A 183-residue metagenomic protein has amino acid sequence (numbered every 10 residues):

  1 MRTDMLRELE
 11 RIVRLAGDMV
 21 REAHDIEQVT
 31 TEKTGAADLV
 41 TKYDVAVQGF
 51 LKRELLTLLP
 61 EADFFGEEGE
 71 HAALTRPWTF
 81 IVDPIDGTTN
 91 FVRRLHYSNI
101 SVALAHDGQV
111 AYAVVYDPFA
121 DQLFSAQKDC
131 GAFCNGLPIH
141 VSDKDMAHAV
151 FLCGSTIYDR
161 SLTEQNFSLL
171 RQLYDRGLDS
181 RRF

Functional and structural regions predicted by a protein language model:
M1-I85: N-terminal subdomain of lithium-sensitive/metallo-dependent phosphomonoesterases centered on the IMPase/IPPase/PAP
L74-F133: DPxDG-like acidic metal-binding loop motif
A111, I139-V141: Short, isolated positions in well-ordered beta-strands
V141-F183: An extended, acidic
